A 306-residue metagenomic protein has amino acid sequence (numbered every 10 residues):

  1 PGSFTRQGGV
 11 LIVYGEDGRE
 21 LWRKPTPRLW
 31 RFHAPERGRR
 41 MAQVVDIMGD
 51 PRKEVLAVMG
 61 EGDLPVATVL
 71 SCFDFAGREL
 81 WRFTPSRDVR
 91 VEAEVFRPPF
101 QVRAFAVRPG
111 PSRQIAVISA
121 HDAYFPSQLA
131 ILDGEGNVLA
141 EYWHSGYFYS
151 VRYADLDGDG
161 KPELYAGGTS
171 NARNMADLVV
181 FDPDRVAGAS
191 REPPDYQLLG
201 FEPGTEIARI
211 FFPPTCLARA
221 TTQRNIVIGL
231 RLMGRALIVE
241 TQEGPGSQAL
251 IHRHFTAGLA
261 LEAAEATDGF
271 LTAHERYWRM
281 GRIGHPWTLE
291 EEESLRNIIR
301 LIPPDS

Functional and structural regions predicted by a protein language model:
P1-S306: Beta-propeller-forming repeat regions
